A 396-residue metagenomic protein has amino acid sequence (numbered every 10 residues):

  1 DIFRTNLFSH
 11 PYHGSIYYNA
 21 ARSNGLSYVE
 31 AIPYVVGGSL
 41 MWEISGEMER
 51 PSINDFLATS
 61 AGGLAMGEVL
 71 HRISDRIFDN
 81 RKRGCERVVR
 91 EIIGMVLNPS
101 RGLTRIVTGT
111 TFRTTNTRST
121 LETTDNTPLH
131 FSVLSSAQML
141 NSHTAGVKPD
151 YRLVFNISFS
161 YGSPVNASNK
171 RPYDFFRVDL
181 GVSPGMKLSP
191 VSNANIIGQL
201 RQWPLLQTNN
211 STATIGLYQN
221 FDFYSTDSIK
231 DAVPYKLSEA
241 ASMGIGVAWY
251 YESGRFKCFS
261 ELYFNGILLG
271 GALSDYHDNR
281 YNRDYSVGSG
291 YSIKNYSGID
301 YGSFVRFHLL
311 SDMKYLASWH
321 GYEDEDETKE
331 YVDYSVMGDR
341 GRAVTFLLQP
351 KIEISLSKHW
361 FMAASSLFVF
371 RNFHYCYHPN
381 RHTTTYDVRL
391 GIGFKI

Functional and structural regions predicted by a protein language model:
D1, R83-P172: Outer-membrane beta-barrel initiation region
G62, V147-I157, P190-I197, Y235-M243 (+3 more regions): Residues that define the transmembrane beta-barrel architecture of outer-membrane proteins
E68, I157-S163, Q202-Q207, V247-S253 (+3 more regions): Residue-level signature of outer-membrane beta-barrel architecture
I73, V165-N169, T208-T212, S253-F259 (+3 more regions): Repeated loop/turn-to-beta-strand initiation elements of outer-membrane beta-barrel proteins
N98, V133-A137, F176-P184, I215-F223 (+3 more regions): Transmembrane beta-barrel strands of outer-membrane/channel proteins
V107, T384-I396: Outer-membrane beta-barrel "beta-signal"
L134-S136, D222, V233-Y331: Detector for outer-membrane/organellar transmembrane beta-barrel domains, recognizing the amphipathic beta-strand
H143, I229-Y235, H277-D284, V332-D339 (+1 more regions): Extracellular loop and loop/strand-boundary signature of outer-membrane beta-barrel proteins
